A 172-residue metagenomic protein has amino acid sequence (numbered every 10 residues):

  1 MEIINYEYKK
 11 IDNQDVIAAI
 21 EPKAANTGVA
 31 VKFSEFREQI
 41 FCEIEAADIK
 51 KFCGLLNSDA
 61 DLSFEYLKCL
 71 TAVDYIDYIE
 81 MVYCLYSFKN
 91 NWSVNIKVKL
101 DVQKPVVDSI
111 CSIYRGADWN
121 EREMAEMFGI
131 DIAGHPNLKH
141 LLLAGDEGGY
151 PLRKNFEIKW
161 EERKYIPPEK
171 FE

Functional and structural regions predicted by a protein language model:
M1-E172: Terminal low-complexity/charged segments
